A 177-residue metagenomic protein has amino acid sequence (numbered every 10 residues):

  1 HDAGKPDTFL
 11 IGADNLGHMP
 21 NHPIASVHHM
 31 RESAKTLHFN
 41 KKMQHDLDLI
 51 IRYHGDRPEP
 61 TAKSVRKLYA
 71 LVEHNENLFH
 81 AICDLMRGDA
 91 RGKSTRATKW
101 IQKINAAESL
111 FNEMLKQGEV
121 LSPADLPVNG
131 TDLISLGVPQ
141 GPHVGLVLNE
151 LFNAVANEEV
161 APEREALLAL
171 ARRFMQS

Functional and structural regions predicted by a protein language model:
D2-N105: Divalent metal-dependent catalytic cores for phosphoryl transfer on phosphate-bearing substrates
R31-T36, K93-S177: Charged substrate- and nucleic-acid-binding regions of tRNA-handling and nucleotidyl-transfer enzymes, centered on
